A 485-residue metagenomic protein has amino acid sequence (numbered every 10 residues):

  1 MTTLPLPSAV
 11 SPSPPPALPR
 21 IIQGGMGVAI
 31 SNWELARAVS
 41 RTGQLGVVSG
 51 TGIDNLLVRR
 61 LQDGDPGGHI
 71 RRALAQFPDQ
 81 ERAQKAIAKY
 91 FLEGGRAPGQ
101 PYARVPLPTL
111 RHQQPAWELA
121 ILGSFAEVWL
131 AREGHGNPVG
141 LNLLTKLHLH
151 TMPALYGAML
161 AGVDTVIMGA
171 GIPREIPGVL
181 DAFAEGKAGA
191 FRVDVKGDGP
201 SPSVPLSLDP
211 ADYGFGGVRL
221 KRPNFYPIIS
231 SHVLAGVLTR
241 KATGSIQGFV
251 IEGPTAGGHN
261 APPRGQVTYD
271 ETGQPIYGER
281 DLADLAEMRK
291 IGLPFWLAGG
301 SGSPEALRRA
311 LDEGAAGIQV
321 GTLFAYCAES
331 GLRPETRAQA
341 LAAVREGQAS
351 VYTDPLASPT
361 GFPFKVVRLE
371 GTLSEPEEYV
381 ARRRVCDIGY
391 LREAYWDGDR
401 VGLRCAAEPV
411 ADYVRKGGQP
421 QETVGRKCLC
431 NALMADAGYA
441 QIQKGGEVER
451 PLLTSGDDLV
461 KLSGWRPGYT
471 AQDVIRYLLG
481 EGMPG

Functional and structural regions predicted by a protein language model:
T2-K290, E305, K461-G485: Active-site entrance/lid segments in N-terminal catalytic domains of soluble metabolic enzymes
I22, I53, I70-A73, I246 (+3 more regions): Conserved active-site-proximal phosphate/metal-binding subdomains
V39, A310-L311: Hydrophobic residues within well-ordered alpha-helices
